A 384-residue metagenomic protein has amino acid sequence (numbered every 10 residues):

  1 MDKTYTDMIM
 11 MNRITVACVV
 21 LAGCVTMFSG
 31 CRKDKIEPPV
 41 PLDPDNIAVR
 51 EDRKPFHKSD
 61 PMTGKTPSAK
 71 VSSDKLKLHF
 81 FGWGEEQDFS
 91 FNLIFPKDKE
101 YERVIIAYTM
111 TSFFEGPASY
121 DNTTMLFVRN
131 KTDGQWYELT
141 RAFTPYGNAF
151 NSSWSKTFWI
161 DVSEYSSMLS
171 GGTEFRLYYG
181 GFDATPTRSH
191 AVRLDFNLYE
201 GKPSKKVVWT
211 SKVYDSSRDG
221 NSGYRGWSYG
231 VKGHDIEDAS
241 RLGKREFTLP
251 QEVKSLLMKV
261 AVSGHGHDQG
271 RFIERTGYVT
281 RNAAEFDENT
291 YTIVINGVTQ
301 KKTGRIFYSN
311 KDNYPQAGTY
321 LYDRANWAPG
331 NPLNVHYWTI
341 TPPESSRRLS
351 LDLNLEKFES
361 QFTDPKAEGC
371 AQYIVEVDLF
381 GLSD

Functional and structural regions predicted by a protein language model:
K3-C18: Bacterial N-terminal signal peptides that target proteins for export
Y5, R32-K35: Intrinsically disordered, low-complexity regulatory regions of eukaryotic regulatory proteins
C18-V19, E246: Generic detector of short alpha-helix boundary/capping microenvironments and adjacent low-complexity segments
V19-V25: Hydrophobic helical h-region of N-terminal Sec-dependent signal peptides in bacterial secretory/periplasmic proteins
M27-G30: C-terminal motif of bacterial Sec signal peptides marking the signal peptidase cleavage site
D34-D384: Extracellular/secretory-pathway and virion-surface proteins
